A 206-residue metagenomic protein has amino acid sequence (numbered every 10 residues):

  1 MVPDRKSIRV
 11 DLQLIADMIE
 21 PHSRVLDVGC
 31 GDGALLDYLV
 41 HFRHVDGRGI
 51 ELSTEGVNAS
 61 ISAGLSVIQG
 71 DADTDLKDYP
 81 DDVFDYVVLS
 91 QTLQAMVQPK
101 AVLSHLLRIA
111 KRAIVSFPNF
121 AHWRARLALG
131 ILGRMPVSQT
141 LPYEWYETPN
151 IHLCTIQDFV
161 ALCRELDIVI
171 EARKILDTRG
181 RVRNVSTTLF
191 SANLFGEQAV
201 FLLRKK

Functional and structural regions predicted by a protein language model:
K6-H22: Conserved alpha-helix/loop element of class I SAM-dependent methyltransferases that forms part of the SAM/SAH-binding
G29-G31: Class I SAM-dependent methyltransferase "Motif I" SAM/SAH-binding loop
G33, D37: Glycine-rich SAM-binding Motif I of class I
Y38-D75: Class I SAM-dependent methyltransferase SAM/SAH-binding core
D75-D81: Short conserved loop adjoining the S-adenosyl-L-methionine
Y86-V97: A short SAM/SAH-binding and catalytic strip from SAM-dependent methyltransferases
K100-H105, R112-K205: S-adenosyl-L-methionine-dependent methyltransferase catalytic module, highlighting the catalytic core
